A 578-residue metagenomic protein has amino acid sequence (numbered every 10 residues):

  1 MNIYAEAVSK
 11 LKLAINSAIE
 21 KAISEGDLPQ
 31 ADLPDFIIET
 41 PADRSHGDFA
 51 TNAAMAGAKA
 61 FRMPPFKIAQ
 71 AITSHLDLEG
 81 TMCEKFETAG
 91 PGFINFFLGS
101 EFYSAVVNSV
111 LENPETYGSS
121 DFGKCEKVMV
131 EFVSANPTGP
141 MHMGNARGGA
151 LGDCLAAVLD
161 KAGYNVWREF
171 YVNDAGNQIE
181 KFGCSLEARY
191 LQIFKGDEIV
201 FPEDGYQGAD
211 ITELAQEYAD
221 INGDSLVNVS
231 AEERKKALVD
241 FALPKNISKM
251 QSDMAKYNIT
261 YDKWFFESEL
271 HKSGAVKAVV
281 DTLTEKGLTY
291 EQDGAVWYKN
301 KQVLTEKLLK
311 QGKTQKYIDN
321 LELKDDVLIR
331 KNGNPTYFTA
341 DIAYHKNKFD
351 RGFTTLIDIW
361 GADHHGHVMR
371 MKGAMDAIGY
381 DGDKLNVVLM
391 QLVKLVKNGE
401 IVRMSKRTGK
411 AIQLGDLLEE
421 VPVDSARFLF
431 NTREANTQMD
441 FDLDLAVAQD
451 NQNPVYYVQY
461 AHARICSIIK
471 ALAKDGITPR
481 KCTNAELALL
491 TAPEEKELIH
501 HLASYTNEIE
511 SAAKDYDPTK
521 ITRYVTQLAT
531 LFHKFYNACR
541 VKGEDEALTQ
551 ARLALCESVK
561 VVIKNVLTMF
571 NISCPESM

Functional and structural regions predicted by a protein language model:
M1-S104, E115, S119-M578: Non-catalytic interaction-recognition regions
A105-V110: Short, charged, solvent-exposed linker or helix-capping segments at domain edges/interfaces that act as flexible hinges
